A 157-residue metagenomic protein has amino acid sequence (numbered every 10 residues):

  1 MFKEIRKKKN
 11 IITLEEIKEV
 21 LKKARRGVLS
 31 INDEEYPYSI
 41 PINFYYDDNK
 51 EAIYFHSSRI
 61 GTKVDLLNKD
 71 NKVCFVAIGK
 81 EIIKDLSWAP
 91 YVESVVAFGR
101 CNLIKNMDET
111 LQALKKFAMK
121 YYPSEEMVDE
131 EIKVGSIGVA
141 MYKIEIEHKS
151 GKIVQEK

Functional and structural regions predicted by a protein language model:
M1-K22: Extreme N-terminal tail/first-helix region
F2-K8, I83-K157: Charged, gly/pro-rich active-site loop segments
K9, K18, T62-V64, F75: Anion-coordinating catalytic cores for phosphoryl-, nucleotidyl-, and glycosidic chemistry
I11-I12, K23-V28, S124-M127: Short Pro/Gly-enriched beta-strand edge/turn motifs at strand-loop
L21, L66-L67, F117: A generic structural signal for nonpolar/aromatic side chains embedded in well-ordered alpha-helices
A24-R59, F75-V76: Short beta-strand segments
V28, Y54, C74, F98 (+1 more regions): Beta-strand secondary-structure signal
S57-R59, K69-I82, Y91-N102: Active-site-adjacent structural patch at catalytic or cofactor/ligand-binding sites
